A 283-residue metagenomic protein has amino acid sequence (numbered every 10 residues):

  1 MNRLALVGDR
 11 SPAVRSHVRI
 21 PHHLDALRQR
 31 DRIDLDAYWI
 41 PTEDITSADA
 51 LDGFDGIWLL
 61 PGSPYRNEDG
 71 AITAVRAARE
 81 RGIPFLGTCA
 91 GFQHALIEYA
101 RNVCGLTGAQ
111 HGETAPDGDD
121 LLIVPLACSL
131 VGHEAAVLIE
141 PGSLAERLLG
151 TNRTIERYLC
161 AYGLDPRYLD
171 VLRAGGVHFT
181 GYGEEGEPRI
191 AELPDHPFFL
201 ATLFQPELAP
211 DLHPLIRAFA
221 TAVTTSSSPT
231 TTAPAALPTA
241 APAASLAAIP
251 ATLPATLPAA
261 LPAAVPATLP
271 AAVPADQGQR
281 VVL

Functional and structural regions predicted by a protein language model:
M1-R153, L159-D195, L203-L283: N-terminal beta1-alpha1 cap of cysteine-dependent amidohydrolase-like domains
